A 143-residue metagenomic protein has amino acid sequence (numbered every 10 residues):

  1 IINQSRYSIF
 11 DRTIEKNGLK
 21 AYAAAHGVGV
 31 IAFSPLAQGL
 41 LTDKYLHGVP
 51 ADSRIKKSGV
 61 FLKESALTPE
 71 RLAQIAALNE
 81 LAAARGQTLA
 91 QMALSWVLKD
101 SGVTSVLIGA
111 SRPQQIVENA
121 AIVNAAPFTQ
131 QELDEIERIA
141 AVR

Functional and structural regions predicted by a protein language model:
I1-R143: Beta/alpha (TIM)-barrel catalytic core signal, keyed to glycine-rich beta->alpha loops juxtaposed to Asp/Glu that bind
